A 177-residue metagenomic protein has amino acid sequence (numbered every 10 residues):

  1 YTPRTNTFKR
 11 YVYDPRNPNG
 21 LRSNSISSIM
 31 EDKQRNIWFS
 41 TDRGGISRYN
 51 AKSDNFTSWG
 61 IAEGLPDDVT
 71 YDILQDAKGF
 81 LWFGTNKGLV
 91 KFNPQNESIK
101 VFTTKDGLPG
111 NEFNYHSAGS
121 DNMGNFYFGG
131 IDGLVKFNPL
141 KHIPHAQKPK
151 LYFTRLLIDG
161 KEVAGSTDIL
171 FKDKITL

Functional and structural regions predicted by a protein language model:
K9, Y13-S28, D42, Y49 (+1 more regions): Residue-level "micro-hotspots" composed of small/polar
